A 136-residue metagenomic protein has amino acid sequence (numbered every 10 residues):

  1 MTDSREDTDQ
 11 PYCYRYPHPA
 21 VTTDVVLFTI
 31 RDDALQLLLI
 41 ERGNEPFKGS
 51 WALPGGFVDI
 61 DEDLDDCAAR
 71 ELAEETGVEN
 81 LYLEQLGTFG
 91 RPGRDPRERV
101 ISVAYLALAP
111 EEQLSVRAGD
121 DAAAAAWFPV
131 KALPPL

Functional and structural regions predicted by a protein language model:
M1-T2: A general sequence property marking short-to-moderate contiguous segments in secreted/outer-membrane adhesion
E6-A52, D65, N80: N-terminal strand-loop-strand
T8-Y12, Q85, I101: A general marker of short, structured functional hotspots
T22-D24, L86, S102: Conserved beta-strand residues within beta-sheet cores
W51, V58-Y82, F89-L136: Unchanged
